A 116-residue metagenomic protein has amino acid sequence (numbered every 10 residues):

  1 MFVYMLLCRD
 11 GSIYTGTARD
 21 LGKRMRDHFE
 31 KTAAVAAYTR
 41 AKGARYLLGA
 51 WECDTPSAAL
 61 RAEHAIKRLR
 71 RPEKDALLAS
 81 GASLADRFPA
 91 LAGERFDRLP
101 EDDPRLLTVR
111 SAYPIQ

Functional and structural regions predicted by a protein language model:
M1-A112: Structure-specific nucleic-acid interaction/processing domains
